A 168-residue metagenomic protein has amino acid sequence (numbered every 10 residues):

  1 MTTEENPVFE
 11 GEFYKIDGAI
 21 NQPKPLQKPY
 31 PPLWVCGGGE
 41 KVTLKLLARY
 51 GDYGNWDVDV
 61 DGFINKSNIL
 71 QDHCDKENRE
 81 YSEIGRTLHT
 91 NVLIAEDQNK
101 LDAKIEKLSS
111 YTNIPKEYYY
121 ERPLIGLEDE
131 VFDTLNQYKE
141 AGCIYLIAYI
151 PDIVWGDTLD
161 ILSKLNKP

Functional and structural regions predicted by a protein language model:
M1-P168: Active-site-adjacent structural elements that line small-molecule/cofactor binding pockets in enzymes
